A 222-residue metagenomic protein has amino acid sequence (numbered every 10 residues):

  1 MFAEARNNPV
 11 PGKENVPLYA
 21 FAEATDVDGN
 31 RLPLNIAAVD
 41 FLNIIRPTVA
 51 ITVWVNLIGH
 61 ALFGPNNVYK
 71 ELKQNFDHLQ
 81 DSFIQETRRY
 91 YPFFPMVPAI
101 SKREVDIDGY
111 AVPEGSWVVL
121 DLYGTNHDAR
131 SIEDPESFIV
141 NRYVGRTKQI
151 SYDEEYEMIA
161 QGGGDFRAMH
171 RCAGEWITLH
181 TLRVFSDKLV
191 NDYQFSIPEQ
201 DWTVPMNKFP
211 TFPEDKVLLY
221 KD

Functional and structural regions predicted by a protein language model:
M1-D222: Cytochrome P450
